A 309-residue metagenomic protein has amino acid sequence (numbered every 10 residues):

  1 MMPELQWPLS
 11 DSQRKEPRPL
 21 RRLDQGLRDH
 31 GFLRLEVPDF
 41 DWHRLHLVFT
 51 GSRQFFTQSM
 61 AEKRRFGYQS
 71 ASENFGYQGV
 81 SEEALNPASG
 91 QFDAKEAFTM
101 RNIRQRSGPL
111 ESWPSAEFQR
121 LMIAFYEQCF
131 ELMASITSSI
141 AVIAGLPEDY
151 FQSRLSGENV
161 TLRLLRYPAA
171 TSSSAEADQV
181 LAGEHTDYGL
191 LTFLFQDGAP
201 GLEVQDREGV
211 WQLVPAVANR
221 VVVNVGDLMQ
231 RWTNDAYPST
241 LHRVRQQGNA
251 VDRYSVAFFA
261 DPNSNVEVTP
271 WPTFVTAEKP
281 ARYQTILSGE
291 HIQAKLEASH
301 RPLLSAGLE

Functional and structural regions predicted by a protein language model:
M1-E309: Peripheral, non-catalytic segments flanking oxidoreductase cores
